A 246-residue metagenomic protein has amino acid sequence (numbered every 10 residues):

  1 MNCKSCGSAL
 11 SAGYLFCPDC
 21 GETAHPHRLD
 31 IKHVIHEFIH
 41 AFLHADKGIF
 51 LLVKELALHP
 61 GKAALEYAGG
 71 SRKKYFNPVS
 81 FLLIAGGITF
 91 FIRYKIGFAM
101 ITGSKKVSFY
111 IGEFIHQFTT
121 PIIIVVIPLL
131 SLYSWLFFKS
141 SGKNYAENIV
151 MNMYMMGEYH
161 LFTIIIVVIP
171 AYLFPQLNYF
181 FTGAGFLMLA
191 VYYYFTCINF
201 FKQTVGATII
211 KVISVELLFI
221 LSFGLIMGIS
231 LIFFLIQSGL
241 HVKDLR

Functional and structural regions predicted by a protein language model:
M1-R246: Membrane-proximal intrinsically disordered regions of secretory-pathway and membrane-system proteins
